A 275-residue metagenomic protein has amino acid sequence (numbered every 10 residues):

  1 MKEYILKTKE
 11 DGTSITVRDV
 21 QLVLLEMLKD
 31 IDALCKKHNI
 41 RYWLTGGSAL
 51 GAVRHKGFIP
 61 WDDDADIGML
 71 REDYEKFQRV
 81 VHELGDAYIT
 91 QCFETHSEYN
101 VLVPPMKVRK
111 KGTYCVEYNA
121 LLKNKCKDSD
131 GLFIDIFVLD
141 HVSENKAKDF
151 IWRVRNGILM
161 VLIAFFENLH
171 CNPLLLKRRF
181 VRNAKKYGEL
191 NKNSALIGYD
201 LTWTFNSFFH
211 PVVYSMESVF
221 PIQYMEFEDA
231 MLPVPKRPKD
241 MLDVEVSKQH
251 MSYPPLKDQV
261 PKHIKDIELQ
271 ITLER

Functional and structural regions predicted by a protein language model:
E3-T8, G12-K36, V81-E144, I163-A164 (+1 more regions): Conserved catalytic core of two-metal-ion nucleotidyltransferases
D32-A65, Y74-E75: Active-site nucleotide-donor binding segment shared across nucleotidyl transfer reactions
R41-Y42, D66, Y224, M231: Beta-sheet entry/capping signal
G68-L70: Short hydrophobic/aromatic beta-strand micro-patches that form the beta-sheet surface supporting nucleotide- or nucleic
E72-E75, H82: Short alpha-helix within the catalytic core of nucleotide-sugar-dependent glycosyltransferases
K146-W152: A short secondary-structure junction signal
V154, I158-F165: Alpha-helical hydrophobic membrane-insertion segments
